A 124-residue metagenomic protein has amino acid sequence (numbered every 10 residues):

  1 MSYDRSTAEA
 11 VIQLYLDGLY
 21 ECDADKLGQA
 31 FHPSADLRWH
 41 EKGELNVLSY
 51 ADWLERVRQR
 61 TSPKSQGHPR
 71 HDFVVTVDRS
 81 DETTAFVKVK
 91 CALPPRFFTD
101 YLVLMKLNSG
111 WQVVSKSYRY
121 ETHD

Functional and structural regions predicted by a protein language model:
M1-P33, L48-A51: Short, low-complexity N-terminal intrinsically disordered segments enriched in polar/charged residues
M1-T7, K64, S115-T122: A contiguous, well-structured "functional interface" segment within a domain
D4-A10, D36-F97: Surface-exposed, charged secondary-structure patches
F31, C91, S117-Y118: Short beta-strand segments enriched in hydrophobic/aromatic residues within well-folded beta-rich domains
A35-D36, T122: Short secondary-structure capping/turn micro-motifs that flank functional sites
F97-D124: Short beta-strand edge/turn micro-motifs at domain boundaries
